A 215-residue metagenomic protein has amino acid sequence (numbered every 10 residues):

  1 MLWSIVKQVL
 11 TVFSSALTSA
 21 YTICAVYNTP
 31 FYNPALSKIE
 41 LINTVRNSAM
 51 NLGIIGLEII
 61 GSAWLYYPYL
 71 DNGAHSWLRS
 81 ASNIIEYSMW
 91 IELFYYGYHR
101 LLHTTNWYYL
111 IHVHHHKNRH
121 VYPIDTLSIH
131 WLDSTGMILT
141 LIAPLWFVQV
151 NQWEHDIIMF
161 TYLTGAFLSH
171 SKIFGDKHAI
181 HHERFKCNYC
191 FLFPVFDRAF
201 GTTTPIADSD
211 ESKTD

Functional and structural regions predicted by a protein language model:
M1-V113, K117-F147, C190-F193, D197-D215: Non-catalytic, topology-defining segments of multipass membrane proteins
Q149-G201: Functionally important transmembrane alpha-helices
